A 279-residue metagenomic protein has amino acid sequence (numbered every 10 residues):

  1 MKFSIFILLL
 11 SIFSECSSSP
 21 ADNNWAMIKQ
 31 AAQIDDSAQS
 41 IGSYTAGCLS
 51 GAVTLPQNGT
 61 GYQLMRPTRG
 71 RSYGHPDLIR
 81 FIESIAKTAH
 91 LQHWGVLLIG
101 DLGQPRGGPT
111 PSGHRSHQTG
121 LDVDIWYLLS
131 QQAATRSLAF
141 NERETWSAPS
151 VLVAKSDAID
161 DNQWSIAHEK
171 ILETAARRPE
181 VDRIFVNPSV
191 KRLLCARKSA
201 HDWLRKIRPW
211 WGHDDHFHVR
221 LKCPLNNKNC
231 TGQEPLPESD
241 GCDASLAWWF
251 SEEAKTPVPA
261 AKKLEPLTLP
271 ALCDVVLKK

Functional and structural regions predicted by a protein language model:
S4-I12: Sec-dependent N-terminal signal peptides
A21-A26, L138-K279: Catalytic cores and adjacent binding grooves of peptidoglycan-active enzymes
M27-A32, D124, L128: Short, compositionally biased "basic patch" segments
I28-D35, F81-S112, F185-K206: Extended, low-complexity, intrinsically disordered C-terminal regulatory tails of eukaryotic serine/threonine kinases
Q30-G100, Q163-E173, R178-V181: Active-site acidic/histidine clusters and adjacent loop/turn architecture that either coordinate catalytic ions
L91, Q104-D160, V219: Acidic/His-rich structured neighborhood in mature extracellular/periplasmic domains
